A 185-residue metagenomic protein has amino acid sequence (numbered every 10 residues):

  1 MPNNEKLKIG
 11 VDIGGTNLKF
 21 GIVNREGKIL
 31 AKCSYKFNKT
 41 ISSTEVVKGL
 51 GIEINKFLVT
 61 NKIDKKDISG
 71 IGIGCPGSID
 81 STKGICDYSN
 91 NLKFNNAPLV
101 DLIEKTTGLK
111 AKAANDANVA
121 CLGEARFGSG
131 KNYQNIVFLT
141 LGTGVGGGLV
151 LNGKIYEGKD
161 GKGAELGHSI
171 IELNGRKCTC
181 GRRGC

Functional and structural regions predicted by a protein language model:
M1-K8, I13: N-terminal charged helix/coil linker that caps or initiates catalytic domains
N4-L7, G21-V23, A31-S34, S42-S43 (+3 more regions): Glycine/GP-enriched mid-protein hinge/lid loop-to-helix segment characteristic of carbohydrate kinases
G10, G21, G72-G74: Short, well-ordered beta-strand segments
I13-G15, L173: A generic beta-sheet turn/junction motif
T16, P76-I79, G142-G144: Short glycine-rich anion-binding loops that position phosphate/pyrophosphate groups of nucleotides and phosphorylated
N24-E26, D80: Short acidic/glycine-rich beta-turn/loop cap or linker motifs at sensory/regulatory domain boundaries that couple input
F37-K39, S43-G51, N55, V59 (+2 more regions): Glycine-rich phosphate-binding loop and adjoining helix at the ATP-binding site of ATP-dependent phosphoryl-transfer
